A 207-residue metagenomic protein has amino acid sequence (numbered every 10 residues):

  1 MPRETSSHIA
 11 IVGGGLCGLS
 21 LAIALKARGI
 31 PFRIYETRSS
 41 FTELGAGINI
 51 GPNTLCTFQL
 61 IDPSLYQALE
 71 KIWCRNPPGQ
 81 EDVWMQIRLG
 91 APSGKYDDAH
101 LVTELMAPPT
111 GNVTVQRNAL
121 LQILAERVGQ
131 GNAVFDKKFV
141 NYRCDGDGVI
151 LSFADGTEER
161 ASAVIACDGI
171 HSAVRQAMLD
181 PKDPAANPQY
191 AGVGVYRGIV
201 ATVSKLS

Functional and structural regions predicted by a protein language model:
P2-C17: Beta1/beta-strand and adjacent pyrophosphate-binding region of the FAD-binding site in flavoprotein oxidoreductases
C17, S40, H171: Conserved Rossmann-like nucleotide-cofactor binding loop
S20-A22, E36, F58, L124 (+2 more regions): Generic structural signal for small/hydrophobic residues in well-ordered secondary structure, especially within
L21-I30, T57-I61: A short, Lys/Arg-enriched amphipathic alpha-helix followed by its capping loop at the start of a domain
A24, F32, N76, Q130-N132: Preference for well-ordered, secondary-structure-rich cores of eukaryotic proteins
K26-A46: Glycine-rich FAD pyrophosphate-binding loop
L44-E126: Active-site-adjacent segment of FAD-dependent monooxygenases/related oxidoreductases
L65-Y66, S93, P109-G111, V115 (+1 more regions): Conserved FAD-binding catalytic core of PHBH/FMO-like flavoproteins
